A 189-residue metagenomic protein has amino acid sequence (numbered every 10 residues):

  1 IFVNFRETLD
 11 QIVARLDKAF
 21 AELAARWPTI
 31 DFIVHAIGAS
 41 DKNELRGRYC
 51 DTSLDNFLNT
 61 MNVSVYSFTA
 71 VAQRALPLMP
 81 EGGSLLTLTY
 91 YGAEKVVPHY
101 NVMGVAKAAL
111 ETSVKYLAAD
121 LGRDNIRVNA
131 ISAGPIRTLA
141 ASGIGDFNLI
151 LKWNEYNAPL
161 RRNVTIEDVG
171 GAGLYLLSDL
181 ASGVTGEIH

Functional and structural regions predicted by a protein language model:
F2-L58, P77, H99-V102, A141-D146: Conserved mid-core segment of classical short-chain dehydrogenase/reductases
F20, A72, V114-K115, G170-G173 (+1 more regions): Short-chain dehydrogenase/reductase
G38-P77, E81-R123, P135-R137, Y156: Catalytic loop of short-chain dehydrogenase/reductase
G122, R127, V184-G186: Short, small/polar-rich loop/turn modules that mediate ligand/substrate recognition or access, typified
R123, A133-A158: A glycine/serine/threonine-rich, flexible loop-to-helix segment that serves as the NAD(P) cofactor-binding "lid"
A158-V169, L180: A conserved structural motif in NAD(P)-dependent oxidoreductases
D179-H189: Core catalytic loop region at the nicotinamide-binding pocket of NAD(P)H-dependent oxidoreductases
